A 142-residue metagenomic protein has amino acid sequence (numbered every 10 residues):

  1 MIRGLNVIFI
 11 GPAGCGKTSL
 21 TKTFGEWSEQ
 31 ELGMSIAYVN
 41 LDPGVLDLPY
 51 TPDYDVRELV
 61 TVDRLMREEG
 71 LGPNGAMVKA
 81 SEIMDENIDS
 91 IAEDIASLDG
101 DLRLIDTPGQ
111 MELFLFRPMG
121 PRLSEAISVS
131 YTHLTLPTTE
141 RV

Functional and structural regions predicted by a protein language model:
I2-I10, S19, G25-L115, M119-L123: Nucleotide-state-sensitive switch-loop elements of NTP-binding domains
A13: The conserved Walker
G16: Conserved glycine(s) of the Walker
S124-V129: Substrate-engagement module of ASCE P-loop NTPases
T132-T138: Conserved small/polar residues in nucleotide/adenosyl-binding loops
